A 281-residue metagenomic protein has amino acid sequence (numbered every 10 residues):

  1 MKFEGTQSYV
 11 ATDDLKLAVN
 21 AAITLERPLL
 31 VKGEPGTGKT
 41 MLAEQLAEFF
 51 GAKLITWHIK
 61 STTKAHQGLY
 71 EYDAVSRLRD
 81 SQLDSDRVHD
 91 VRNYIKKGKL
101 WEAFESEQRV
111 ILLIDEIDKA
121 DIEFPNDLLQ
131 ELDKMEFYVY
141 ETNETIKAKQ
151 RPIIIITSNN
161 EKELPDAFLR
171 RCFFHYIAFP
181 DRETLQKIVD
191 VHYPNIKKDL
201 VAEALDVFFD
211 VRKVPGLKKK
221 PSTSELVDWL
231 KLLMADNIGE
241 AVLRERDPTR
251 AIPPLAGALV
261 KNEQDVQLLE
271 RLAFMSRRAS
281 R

Functional and structural regions predicted by a protein language model:
M1-R281: C-terminal regulatory/interaction module of P-loop NTP-utilizing enzymes
